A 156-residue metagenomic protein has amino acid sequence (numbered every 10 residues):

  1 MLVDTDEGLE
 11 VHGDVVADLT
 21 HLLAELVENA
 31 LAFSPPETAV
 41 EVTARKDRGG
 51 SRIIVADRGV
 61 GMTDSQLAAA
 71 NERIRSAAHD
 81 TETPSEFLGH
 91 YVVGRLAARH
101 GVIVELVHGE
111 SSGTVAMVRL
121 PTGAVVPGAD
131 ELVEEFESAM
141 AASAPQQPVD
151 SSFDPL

Functional and structural regions predicted by a protein language model:
M1-D4, E105-V107: General small-molecule cofactor/ligand-binding pocket signal
L2-A24, A39, K46-D47: Conserved short strand/loop->alpha-helix "switch" segment adjacent to the catalytic nucleotide/phosphoryl-transfer site
L26-N29: ATPase nucleotide-binding head domains, primarily ABC-like/P-loop NTPase cores
L31-T38: A short, flexible helix-to-loop-to-beta junction within the catalytic ATP-binding CA
E41-V42, K46-I53, V60-T63, A68 (+3 more regions): Intrinsically disordered, compositionally biased regulatory/scaffold segments
A77-P84: Glycine-rich ATP-lid/hinge loop adjacent to the conserved G-boxes
